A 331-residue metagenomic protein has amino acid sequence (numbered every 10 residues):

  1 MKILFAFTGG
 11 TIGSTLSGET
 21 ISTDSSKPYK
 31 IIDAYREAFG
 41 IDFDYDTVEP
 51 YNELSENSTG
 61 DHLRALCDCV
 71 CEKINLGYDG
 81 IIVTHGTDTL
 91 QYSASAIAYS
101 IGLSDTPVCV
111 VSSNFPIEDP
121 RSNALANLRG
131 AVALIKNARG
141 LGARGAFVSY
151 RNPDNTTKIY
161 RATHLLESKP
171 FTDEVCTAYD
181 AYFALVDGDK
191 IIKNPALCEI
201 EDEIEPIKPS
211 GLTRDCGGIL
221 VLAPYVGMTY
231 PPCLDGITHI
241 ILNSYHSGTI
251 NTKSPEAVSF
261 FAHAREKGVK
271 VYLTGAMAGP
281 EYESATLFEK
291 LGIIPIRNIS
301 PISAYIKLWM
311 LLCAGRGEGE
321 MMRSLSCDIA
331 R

Functional and structural regions predicted by a protein language model:
M1-Y230, D235-R331: Active-site histidine-anchored catalytic micro-motif
